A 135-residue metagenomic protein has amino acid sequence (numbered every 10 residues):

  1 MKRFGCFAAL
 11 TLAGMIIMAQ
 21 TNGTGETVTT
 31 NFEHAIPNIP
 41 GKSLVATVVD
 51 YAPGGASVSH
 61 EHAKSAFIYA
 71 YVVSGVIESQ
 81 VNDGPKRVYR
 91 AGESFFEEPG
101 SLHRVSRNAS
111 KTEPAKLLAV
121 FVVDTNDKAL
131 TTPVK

Functional and structural regions predicted by a protein language model:
M1-G5: Positively charged n-region of N-terminal signal peptides that target proteins for export
F7-I16: Bacterial N-terminal signal peptides
M15-T24: Bacterial Sec-dependent signal peptides at the C-terminal "C-region" and cleavage site
E26-S59, S65: A short glycine-rich, His/Asp/Glu-containing loop-to-beta-strand
I36-G41, Y51-A52, D83-G100: Short acidic-glycine-tyrosine-enriched beta hairpin
S57-A63, V81, V88, S106-N108: Short histidine-centered beta-strand/loop micro-motifs that create catalytic or ligand/metal-coordination sites
S65-G84, A91-E93: Glycine- and acidic-residue-biased ligand/ion/polar-headgroup-sensing regions
E78, K86, S101-D127: Ligand-binding loop in jelly-roll beta-barrel domains
